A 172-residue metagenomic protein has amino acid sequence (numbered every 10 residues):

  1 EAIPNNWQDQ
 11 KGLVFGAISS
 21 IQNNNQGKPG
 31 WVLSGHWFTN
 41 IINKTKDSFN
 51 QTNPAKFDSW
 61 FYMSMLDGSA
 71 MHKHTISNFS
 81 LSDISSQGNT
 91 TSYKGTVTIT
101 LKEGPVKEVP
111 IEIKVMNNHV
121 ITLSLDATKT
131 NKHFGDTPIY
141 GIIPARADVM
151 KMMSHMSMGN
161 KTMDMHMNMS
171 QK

Functional and structural regions predicted by a protein language model:
E1-K56, I139-H155: N-terminal segment immediately downstream of the Sec signal-peptide cleavage site in secreted/extracellular proteins
V14-A17, Y93-G95, L123: Generic recognition of long tandem-repeat/solenoid scaffolds
Q26-K102: Predominantly extracellular/secreted and cell-surface proteins with exposed, flexible low-complexity segments
G68, G104-V106, T122, K132: Intrinsically disordered, low-complexity acidic/polar segments
T96-K102, M116-N118, D126-T128: Solvent-exposed coil/turn segments that connect beta secondary-structure elements in extracytoplasmic/periplasmic
V106-S124: A short, surface-exposed beta-strand/turn
H119-M167: C-terminal partner/receptor-binding element of secreted or periplasmic proteins
S170-K172: Short, solvent-exposed mixed-charge patches
